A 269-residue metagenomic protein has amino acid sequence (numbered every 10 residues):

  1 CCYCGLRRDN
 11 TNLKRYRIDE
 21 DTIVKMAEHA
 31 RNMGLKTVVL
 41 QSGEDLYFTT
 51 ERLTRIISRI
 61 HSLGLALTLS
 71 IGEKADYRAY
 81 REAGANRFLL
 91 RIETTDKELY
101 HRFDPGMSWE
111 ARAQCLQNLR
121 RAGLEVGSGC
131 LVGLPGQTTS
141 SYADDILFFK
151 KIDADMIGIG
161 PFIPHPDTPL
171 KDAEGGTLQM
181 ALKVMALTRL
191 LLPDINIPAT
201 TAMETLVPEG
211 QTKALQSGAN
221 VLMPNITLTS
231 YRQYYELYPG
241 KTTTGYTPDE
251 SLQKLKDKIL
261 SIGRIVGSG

Functional and structural regions predicted by a protein language model:
C1, L40, L90, L119 (+3 more regions): Conserved, mostly hydrophobic/aromatic
C1-R8: Local cysteine-cluster metal-coordination motifs and their immediate loop/turn environment, predominantly Fe-S cluster
R8-M26, A30-E51, I56-L116, E125-V132 (+1 more regions): Core AdoMet radical
I18, F48, R52, F103-A111 (+4 more regions): Alpha-helix N-cap and loop-to-helix initiation/capping positions
I23-M26, R52-I57, D76, A111-L116 (+5 more regions): A general structural detector for well-ordered alpha-helical segments in enzyme core domains, enriched
K25, K150-G269: Auxiliary Fe-S-binding modules of radical SAM enzymes
E44-T49, A75, G106, G133-T138 (+4 more regions): Short, small-residue-enriched loops and turns at beta-alpha junctions that line or gate enzyme active sites
K74-E82, P135-K150, E204-S217: Catalytic cores of alpha/beta
